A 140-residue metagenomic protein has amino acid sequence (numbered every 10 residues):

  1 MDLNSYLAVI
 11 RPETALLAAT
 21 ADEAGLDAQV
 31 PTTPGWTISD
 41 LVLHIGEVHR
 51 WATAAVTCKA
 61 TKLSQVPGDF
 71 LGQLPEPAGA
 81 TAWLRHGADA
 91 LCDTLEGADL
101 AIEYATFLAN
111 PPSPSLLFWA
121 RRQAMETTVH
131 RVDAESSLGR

Functional and structural regions predicted by a protein language model:
M1-N4, I45-F107, G139-R140: Short, helix-capping/interhelical loops that line the mouth of catalytic, cofactor-, or ligand-binding pockets
M1-P31: Non-cleavable N-terminal signal-anchor transmembrane helices
L3-I10, P34, P77-L84, A120-Q123 (+1 more regions): Hydrophobic packing residues in well-ordered alpha-helices of helical domains and bundles
I10-T14, H49, A88, C92-L95 (+1 more regions): Hydrophobic faces of stable alpha-helices that mediate helix-helix packing
A18-G25, E96-D99, L138: A structural signal for long alpha-helical coiled-coils and helix-turn connectors that form the cytosolic signaling
E23-V66, A109-R140: Short, contiguous alpha-helical
